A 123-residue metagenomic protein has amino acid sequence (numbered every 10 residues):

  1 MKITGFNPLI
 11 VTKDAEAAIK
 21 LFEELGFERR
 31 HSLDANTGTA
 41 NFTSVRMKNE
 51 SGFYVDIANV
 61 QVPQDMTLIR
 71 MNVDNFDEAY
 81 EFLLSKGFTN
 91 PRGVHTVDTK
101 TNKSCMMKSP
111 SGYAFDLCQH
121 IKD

Functional and structural regions predicted by a protein language model:
K2, L9-G52: Core segments of cupin and vicinal oxygen chelate
T4-D14, V45, V60-K86, K103-K108 (+1 more regions): Vicinal oxygen chelate
K20, Q61-Q64, Q119: Residue-identity detector for glutamine
S32-L33, E81-D123: Vicinal oxygen chelate
N36-T37, Q61-P63, T96-T99: A short beta-turn/loop motif at secondary-structure boundaries
Y54-I57: A short acidic-to-branched-hydrophobic micro-motif
